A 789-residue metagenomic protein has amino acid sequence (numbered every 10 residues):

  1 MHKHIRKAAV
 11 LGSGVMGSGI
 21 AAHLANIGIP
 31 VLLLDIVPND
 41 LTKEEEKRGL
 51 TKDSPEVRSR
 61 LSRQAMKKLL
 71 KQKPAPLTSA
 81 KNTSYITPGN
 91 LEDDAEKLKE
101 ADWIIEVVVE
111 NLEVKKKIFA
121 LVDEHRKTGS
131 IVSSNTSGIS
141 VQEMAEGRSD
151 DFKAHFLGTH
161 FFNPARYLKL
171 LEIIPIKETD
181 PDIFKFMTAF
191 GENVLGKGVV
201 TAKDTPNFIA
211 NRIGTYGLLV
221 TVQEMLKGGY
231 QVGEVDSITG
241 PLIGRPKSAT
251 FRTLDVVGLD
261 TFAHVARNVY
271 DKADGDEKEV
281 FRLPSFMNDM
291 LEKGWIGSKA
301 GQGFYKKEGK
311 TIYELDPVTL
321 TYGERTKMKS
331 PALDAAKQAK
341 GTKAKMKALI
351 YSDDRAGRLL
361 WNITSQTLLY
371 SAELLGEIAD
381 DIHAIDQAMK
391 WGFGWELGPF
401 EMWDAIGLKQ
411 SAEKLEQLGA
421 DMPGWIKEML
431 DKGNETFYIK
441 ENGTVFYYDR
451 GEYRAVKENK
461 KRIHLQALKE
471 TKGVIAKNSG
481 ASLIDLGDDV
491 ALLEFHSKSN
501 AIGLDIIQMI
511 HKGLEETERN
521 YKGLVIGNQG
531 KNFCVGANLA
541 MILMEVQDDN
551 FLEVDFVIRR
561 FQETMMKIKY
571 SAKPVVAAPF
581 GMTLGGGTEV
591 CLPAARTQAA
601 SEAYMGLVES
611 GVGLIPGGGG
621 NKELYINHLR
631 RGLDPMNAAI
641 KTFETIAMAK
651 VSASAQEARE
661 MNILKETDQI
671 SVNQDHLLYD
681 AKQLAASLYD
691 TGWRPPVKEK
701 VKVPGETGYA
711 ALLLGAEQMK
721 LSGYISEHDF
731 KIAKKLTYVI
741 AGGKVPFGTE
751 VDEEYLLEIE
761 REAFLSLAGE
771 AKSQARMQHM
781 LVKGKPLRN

Functional and structural regions predicted by a protein language model:
M1-K531, A540-K573, F580-G586, L592-A594 (+2 more regions): N-terminal glycine-rich phosphate-binding loop for ADP-containing cofactors
V535-A537: Extended, composition-driven regions rather than compact fold-specific motifs
